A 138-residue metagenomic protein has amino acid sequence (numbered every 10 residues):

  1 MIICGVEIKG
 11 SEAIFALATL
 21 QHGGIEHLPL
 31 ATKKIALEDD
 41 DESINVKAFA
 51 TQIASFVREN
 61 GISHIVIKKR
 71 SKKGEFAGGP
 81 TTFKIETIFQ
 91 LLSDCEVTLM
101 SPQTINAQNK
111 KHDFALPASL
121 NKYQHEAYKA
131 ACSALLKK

Functional and structural regions predicted by a protein language model:
I2-I3, S11-K138: Phosphate- and other anionic-substrate recognition elements at nucleic-acid/protein interfaces
V6: Extended charged
